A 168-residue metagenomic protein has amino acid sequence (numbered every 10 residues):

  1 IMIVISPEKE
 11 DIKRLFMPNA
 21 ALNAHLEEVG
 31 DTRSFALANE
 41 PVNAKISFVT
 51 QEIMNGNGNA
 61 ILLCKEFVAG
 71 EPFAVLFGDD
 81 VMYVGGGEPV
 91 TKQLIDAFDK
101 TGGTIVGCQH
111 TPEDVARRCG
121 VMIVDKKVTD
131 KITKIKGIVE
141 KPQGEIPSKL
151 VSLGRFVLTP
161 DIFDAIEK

Functional and structural regions predicted by a protein language model:
I1-V75, M82-G86: Conserved N-terminal catalytic core of the sugar/cofactor nucleotidyltransferase
I3-E8, M17-N19, E27, T101 (+2 more regions): Terminal amphipathic alpha-helical/low-complexity segments used for targeting or macromolecular assembly
R14, L63-E66, Q93, D161 (+1 more regions): Residue-level signal for well-ordered alpha-helical scaffold segments within enzymatic catalytic domains
D79-D80, K168: Charged, low-complexity surface segments at secondary-structure and domain boundaries
V81-D164: Conserved core of the sugar-phosphate nucleotidyltransferase
